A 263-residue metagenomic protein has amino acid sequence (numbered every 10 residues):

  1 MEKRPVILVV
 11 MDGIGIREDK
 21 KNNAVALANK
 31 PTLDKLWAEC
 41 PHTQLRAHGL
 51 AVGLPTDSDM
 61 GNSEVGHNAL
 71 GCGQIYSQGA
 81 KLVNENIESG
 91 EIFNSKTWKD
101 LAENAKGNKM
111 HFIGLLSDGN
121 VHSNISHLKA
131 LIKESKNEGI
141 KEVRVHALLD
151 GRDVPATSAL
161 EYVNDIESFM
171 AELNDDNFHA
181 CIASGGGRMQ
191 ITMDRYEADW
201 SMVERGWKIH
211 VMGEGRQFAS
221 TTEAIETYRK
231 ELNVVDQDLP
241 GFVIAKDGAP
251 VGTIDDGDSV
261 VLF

Functional and structural regions predicted by a protein language model:
E2-V6, G15-M189, S201, R205: Active-site nucleophile/metal-coordination loop of metallo-enzymes that catalyze phosphate/sulfate and related
P5-M11, V260-L262: Short, hydrophobic/glycine-enriched beta-strand segments
L173, C181-G185, Y196-F263: Hard-cation-handling environments
Q190-R195: Secreted, luminal/periplasmic, and some membrane-associated catalytic domains that remodel anionic oxygen-ester
